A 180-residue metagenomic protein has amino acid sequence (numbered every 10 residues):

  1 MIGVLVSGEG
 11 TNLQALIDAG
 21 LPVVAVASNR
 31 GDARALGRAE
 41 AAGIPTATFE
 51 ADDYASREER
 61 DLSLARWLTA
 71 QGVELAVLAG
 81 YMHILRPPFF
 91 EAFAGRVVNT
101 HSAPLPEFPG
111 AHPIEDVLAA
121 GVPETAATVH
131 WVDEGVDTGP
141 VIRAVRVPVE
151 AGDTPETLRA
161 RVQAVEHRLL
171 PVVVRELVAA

Functional and structural regions predicted by a protein language model:
M1-R34, R38: N-terminal Rossmann-like dinucleotide-binding module
A19-L21, N29, A79-A180: Donor/substrate-binding cores of folate-linked one-carbon enzymes
S28-N29, D52-D53, R57, Q71-P87: N-terminal glycine-rich "phosphate-gripper" loop used for MgATP/nucleotide binding and carboxylate activation
R34, S63-L64, I84-L85: Short acidic active-site motifs
P45, E74, P123: Residue-level detector of anion-binding/catalytic polar loops
A47-D52, T100: Short beta->alpha connector loops at strand-helix junctions that form conserved, small/polar/Pro-enriched
L62-A70: Short, well-structured alpha-helical segments in soluble
